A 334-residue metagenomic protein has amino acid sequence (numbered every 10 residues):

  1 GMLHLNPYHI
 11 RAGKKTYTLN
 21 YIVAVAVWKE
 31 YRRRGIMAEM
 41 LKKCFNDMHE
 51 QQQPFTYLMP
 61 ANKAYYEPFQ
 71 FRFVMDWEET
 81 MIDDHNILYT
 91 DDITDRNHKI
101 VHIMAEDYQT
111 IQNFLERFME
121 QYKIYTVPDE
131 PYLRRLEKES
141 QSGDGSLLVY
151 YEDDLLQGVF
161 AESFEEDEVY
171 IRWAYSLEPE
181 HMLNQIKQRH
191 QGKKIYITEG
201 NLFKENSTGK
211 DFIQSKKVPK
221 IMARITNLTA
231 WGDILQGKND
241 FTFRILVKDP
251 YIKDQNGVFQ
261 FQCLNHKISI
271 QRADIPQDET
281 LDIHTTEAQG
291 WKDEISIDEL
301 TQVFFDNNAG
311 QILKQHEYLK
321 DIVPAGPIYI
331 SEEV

Functional and structural regions predicted by a protein language model:
G1-W28, M75-E78, D84-L88: Conserved acyl-donor/pantetheine-binding loop and adjacent beta-alpha core of acyl/acetyltransferases and related
A24-V27, R33-N46, L177-R189: Conserved acetyl-CoA-binding loop-helix of GNAT-fold acetyltransferases
L41, N46-P60, Q191-N201: Conserved GNAT acetyl-CoA-binding A-motif
E50-P54, P60-E78, L202-K216: Conserved active-site alpha-helix within GNAT-family acetyltransferase domains
D76-E180, N184-Q191, G200-F203, S215 (+1 more regions): Amide-forming acyltransferase catalytic core, primarily the GNAT-like/NAT-type and related acyltransferase folds
D240-I297: C-terminal hydrophobic structural anchor segments that stabilize assembly/packing rather than catalytic chemistry
A273-V334: C-terminal interaction segments
